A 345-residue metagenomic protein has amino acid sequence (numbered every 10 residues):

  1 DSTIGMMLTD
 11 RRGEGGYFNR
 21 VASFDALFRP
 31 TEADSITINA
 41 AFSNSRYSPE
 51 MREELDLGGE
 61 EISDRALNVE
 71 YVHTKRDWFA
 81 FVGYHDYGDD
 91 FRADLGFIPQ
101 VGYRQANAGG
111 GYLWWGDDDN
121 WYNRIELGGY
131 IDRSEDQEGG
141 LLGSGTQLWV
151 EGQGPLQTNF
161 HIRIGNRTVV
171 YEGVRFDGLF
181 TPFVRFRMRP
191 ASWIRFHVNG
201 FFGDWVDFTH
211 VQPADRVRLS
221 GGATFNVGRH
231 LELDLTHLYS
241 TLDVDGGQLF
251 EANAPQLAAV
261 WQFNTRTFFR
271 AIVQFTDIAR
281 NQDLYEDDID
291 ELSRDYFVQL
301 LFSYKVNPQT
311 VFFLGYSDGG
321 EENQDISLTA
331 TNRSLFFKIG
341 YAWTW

Functional and structural regions predicted by a protein language model:
D1-S2, P30, G154-L156: Short, solvent-exposed loop/edge-beta patches enriched in aromatic
D1-Y17: A conserved hydrophobic secondary-structure block that centers on an alpha-helix together with its immediately flanking
E14, R20-L27, N39: Gly/Pro-rich turn-and-neighbor structural signature
Y17-F18, Q324: Histidine/acidic-residue-rich catalytic or RNA/ligand-binding cores of hydrolases and nuclease-related proteins
N19-R20, L141: Conserved strand-to-helix beginnings and helix N-cap segments that scaffold or border functional pockets
S35: Basic (Lys/Arg-enriched) interaction patch that binds polyanionic ligands
F42-W345: Exposed, low-structure sequence patches enriched in small/polar residues
